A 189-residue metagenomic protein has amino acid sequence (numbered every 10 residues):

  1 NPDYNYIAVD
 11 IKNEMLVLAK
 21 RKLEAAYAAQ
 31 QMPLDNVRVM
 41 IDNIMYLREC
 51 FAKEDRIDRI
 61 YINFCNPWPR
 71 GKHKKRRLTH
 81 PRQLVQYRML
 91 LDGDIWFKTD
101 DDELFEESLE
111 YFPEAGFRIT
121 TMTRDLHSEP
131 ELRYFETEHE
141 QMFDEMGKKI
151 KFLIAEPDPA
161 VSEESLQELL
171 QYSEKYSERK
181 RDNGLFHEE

Functional and structural regions predicted by a protein language model:
Y4-V9: Short beta-strand element of Class I
K12-N13: Conserved SAM/SAH-binding beta-strand->alpha-helix loop
K20-R59: S-adenosyl-L-methionine
M45, D55-L78: A short SAM/SAH-binding and catalytic strip from SAM-dependent methyltransferases
K72-K74, I95-A115: Conserved class I S-adenosyl-L-methionine
R77-W96: A short glycine-rich, Lys/Arg-flanked "PGG" loop and its adjoining helix->strand segment in the class I
P81-V85, E106-H127: Conserved Class I S-adenosyl-L-methionine
T120-E189: SAM/dcSAM-binding transferase cores
